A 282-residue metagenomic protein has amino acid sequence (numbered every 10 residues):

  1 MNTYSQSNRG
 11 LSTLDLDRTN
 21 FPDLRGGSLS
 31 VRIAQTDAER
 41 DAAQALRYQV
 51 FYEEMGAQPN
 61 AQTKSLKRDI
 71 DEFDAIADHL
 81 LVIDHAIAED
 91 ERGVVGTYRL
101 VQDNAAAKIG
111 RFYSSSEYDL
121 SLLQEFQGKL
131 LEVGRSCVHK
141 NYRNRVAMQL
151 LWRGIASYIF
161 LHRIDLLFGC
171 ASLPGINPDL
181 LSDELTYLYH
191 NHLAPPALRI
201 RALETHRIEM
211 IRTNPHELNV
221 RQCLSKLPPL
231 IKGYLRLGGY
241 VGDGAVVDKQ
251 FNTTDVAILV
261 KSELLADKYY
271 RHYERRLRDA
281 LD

Functional and structural regions predicted by a protein language model:
M1-L14: Eukaryotic low-complexity, non-globular regulatory regions
Y4, N20-V95, R99-N104: Short amphipathic alpha-helix that is part of the acyltransferase structural core
T13-R25, E204-R207: Short, compositionally biased low-complexity segments
A77-H79, T253-A257: Short hydrophobic/aromatic beta-strand or adjacent loop that forms the aromatic wall/cage of a ligand/substrate-binding
L100-Y240, A245-D255, L264: Acyl-donor binding region in acyl/amide transferases
V260: Ligand-binding clefts of soluble mixed alpha/beta catalytic domains
L264, Y270-R271: Long, contiguous binding/interaction regions
R276-D282: Short, cationic low-complexity segments
